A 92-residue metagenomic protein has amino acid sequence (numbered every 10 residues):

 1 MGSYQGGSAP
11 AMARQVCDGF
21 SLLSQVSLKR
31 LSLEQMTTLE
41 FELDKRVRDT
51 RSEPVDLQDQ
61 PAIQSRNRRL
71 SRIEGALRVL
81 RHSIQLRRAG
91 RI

Functional and structural regions predicted by a protein language model:
M1-R14, I92: N-terminal organelle transit peptides
G6, G19, E53, L57 (+2 more regions): Extended charged
S8-S27: Short, charge-rich amphipathic alpha-helices with coiled-coil/heptad character
L22-F41: Short, charge/polar-rich alpha-helical segments
Q25, R30, D49-D56: General structural signal for alpha-helix termini and helix-helix connectors
M36, E40-P54, I73, L80: Non-transmembrane amphipathic alpha-helical segments
F41, Q60-S71: Short, charged, amphipathic alpha-helical segments
I73-G90: Amphipathic alpha-helical coiled-coil segments
